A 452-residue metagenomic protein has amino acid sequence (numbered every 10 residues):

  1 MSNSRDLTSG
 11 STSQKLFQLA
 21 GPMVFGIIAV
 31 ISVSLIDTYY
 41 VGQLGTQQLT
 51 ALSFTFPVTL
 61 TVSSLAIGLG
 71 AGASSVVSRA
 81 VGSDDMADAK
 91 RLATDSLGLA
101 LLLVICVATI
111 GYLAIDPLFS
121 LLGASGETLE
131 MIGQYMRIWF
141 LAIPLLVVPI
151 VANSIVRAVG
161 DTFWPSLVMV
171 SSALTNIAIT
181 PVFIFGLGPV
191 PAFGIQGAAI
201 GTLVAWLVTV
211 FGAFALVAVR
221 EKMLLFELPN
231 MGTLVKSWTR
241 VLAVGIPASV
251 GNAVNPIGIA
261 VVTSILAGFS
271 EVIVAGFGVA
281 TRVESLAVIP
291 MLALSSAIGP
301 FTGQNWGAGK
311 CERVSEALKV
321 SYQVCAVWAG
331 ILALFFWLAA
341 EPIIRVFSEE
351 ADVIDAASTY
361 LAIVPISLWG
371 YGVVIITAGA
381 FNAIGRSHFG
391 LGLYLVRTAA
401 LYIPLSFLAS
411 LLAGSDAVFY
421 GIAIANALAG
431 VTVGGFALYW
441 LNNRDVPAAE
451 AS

Functional and structural regions predicted by a protein language model:
M1-M23, V77-P144, V190-I246, T302-S367 (+1 more regions): Short alpha-helical transmembrane segments in multi-pass integral membrane proteins
L7-Y39, Q43-L44, P57-G72, V76 (+7 more regions): N-terminal transmembrane alpha-helices
Q18-D37, I138, A205-T209, A213 (+3 more regions): Transmembrane helical elements of multi-pass membrane transporters/channels
I28, S32-T50, F119-G126, V182-F193 (+4 more regions): Helix-terminus/linker motif at the lipid-water interface of multi-pass membrane proteins
A29, V33, V62-A66, C106 (+13 more regions): Residue-level hotspots within pore-lining transmembrane alpha-helices of multi-pass secondary transporters
L49-T109, L146-P165, T263, G276-A340 (+1 more regions): Small-residue-rich hydrophobic transmembrane alpha-helices
G70, W139-R157, P165-A173, A198-A213 (+4 more regions): Short runs within selected transmembrane alpha-helices of multi-pass transporters and secretion channels
G111, S154, T180, I184 (+7 more regions): Structural signal for membrane-spanning alpha-helices in multi-pass inner-membrane proteins, emphasizing helix cores
